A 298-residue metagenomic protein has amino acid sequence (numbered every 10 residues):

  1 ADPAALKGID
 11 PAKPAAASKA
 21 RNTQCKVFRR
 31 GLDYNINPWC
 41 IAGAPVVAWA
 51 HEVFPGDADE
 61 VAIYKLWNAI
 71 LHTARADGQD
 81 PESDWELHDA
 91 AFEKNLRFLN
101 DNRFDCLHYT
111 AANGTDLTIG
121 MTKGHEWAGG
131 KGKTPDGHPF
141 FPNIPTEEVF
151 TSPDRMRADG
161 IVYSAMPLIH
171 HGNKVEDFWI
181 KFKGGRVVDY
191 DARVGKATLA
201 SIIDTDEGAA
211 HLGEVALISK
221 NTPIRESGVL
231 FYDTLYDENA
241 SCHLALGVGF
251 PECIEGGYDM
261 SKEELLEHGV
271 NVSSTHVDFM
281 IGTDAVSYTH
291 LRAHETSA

Functional and structural regions predicted by a protein language model:
A1-A158: Active-site bordering "gate/hinge" segments that shape substrate access to catalytic or cofactor-binding pockets
D2, V46, G114, G124-E126 (+5 more regions): Short, glycine-/Ser/Thr-/acidic-enriched flexible segments
R30-N35, D154-M156, H171-N173, G208-A209 (+2 more regions): Solvent-exposed alpha-helices and their adjacent loops that cap or buttress functional pockets in soluble metabolic
T151-D204: Long, well-ordered mid-to-C-terminal structural blocks that present hydrophobic/aromatic surfaces
R157-D159, V175-D177, G184-V187, A210-E214 (+4 more regions): Active-site lining segments that contact anionic ligands and/or coordinate catalytic metals
D189-E255: Dual-mode signal for accessory low-complexity, basic/Gly-rich regions
D259-D278: A conserved acidic, glycine/proline-rich C-terminal tail/linker
T289-T296: Conserved small/polar residues in nucleotide/adenosyl-binding loops
